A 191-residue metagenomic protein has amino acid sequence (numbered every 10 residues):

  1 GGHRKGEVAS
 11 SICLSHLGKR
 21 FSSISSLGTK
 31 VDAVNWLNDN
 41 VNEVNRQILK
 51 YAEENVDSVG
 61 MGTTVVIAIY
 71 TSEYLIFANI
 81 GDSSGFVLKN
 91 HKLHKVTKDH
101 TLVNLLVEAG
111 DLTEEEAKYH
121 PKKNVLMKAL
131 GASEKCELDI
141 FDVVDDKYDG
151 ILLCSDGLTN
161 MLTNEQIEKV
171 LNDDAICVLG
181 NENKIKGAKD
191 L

Functional and structural regions predicted by a protein language model:
G1-L191: PP2C/PPM-type serine/threonine phosphatase catalytic domain
